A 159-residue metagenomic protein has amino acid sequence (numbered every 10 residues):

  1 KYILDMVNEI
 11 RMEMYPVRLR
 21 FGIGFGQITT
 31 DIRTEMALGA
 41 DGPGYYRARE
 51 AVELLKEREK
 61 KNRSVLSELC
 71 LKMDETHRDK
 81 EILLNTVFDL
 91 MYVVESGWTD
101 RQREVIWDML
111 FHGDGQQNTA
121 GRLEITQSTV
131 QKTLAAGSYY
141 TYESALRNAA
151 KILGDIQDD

Functional and structural regions predicted by a protein language model:
K1-K60: DNA-contacting interfaces and partner/effector-binding or oligomerization modules in DNA-centric proteins
Y46-G97, L153-D159: Linker/hinge segments immediately adjacent to helix-turn-helix/homeobox DNA-binding domains
V94-Q102, A145: N-terminal positioning helix adjacent to the helix-turn-helix/winged-helix DNA-binding module
Q102-M109: Short alpha-helical "packing" element that flanks the helix-turn-helix/winged-helix DNA-binding module
G115-L123: Short alpha-helical "recognition helix" segments of helix-turn-helix
Q131-A136: Key DNA-contacting residues within the recognition helix of helix-turn-helix
S138-L153: Short, Lys/Arg-enriched C-terminal cap helix and immediately downstream tail that follows
